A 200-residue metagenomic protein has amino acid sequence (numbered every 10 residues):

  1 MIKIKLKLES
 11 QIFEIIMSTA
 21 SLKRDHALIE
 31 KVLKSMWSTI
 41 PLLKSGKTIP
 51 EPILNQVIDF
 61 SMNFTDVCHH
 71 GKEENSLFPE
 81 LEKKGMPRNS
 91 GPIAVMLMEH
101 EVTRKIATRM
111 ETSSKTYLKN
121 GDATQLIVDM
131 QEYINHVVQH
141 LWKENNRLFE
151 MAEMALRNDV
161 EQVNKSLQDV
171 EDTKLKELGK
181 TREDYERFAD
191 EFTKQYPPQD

Functional and structural regions predicted by a protein language model:
I2-D200: Small-residue-biased structural context
